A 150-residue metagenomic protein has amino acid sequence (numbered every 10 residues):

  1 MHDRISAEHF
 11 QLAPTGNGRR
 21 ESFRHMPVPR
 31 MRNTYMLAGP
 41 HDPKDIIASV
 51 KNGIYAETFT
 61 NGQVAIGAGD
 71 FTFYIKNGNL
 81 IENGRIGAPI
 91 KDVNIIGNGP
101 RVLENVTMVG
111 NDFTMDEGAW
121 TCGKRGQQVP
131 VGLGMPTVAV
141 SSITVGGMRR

Functional and structural regions predicted by a protein language model:
M1-R150: N-terminal small-residue-enriched
